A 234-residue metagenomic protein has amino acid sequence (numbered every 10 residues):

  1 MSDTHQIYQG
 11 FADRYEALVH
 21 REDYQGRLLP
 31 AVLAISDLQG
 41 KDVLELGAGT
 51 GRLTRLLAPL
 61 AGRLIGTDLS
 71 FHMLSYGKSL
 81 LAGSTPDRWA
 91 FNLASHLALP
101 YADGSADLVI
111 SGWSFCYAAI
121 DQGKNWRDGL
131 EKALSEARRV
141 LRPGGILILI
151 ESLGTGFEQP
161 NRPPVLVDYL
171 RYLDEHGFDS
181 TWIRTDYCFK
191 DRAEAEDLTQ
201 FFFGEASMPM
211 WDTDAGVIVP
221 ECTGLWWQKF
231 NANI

Functional and structural regions predicted by a protein language model:
M1-Q39: Conserved class I S-adenosyl-L-methionine
G40-K41, G104: Nucleotide donor/acceptor-binding cores
L44-L46, T50-A98: Class I SAM-dependent methyltransferase SAM/SAH-binding core
T50, D179-I234: Conserved Class I S-adenosyl-L-methionine
L97-V109: A short acidic, Gly/Pro-enriched loop at the edge of an enzyme's catalytic core that lines a small-molecule cofactor
L108-D128: A short SAM/SAH-binding and catalytic strip from SAM-dependent methyltransferases
D128-P143: A short glycine-rich, Lys/Arg-flanked "PGG" loop and its adjoining helix->strand segment in the class I
I146-Y172: Conserved class I S-adenosyl-L-methionine
